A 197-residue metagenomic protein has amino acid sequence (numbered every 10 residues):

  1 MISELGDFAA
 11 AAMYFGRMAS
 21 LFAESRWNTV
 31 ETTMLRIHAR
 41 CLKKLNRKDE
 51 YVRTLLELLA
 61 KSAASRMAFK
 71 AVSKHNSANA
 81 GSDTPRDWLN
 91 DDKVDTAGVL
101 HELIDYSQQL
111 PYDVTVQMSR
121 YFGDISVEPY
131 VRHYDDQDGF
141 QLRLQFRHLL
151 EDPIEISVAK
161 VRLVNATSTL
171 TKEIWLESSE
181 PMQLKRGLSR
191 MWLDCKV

Functional and structural regions predicted by a protein language model:
I2-S3, A23, K43-K44: Hydrophobic/aromatic side-chain positions at a characteristic register within alpha-helices of tetratricopeptide repeats
D7-F8, N28, K48: TPR-repeat structural position
Y14-F15, L35, L55: TPR repeat positional signature
G16-A23, L59-M67: Amphipathic alpha-helical segments of tetratricopeptide repeats
A19, T32-K44, L59: Conserved small-residue packing positions in alpha-helical repeats and bundles
A78-A80, D91-L142, F146-L149, P153-V197: Beta-rich interaction modules in large eukaryotic scaffold/regulatory proteins
